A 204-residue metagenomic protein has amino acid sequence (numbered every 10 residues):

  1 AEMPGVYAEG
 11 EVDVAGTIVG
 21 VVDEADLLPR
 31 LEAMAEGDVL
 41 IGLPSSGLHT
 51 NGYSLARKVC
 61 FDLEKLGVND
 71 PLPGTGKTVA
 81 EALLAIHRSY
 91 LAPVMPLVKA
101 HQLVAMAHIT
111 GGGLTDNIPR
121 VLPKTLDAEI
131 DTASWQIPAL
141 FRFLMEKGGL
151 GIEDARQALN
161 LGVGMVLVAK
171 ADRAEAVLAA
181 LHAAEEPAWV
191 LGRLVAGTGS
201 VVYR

Functional and structural regions predicted by a protein language model:
A1-S54, R193: Glycine-rich anion-binding loops of enzyme active sites
Y7-V14, L66-L84, R88-R204: Glycine-/charge-enriched secondary-structure boundary and capping motifs
M34-E81: Acidic, glycine-rich loop-and-beta core segments that form the ion-binding/anion-interacting portion of active sites
